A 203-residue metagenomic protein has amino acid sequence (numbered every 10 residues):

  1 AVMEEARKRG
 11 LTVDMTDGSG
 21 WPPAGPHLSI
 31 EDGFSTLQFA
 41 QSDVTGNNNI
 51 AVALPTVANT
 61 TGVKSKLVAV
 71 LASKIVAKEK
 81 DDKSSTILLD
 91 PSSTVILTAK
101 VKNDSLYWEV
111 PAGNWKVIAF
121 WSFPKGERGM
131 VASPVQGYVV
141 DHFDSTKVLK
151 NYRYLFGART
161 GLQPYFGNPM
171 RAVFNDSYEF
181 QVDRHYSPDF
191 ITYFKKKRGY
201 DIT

Functional and structural regions predicted by a protein language model:
A1-T203: Mature extracytoplasmic enzyme cores
